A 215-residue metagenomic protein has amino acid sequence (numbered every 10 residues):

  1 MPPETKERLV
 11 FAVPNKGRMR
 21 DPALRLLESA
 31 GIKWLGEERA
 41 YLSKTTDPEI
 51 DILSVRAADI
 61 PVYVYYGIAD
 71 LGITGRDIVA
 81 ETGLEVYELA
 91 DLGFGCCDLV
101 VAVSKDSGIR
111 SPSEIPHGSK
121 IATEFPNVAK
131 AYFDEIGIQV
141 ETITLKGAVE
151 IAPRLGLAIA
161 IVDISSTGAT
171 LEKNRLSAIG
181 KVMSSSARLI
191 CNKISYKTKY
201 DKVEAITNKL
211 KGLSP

Functional and structural regions predicted by a protein language model:
M1-P215: Domain-level signature for soluble enzymes in the chorismate/prephenate branch of the shikimate pathway
